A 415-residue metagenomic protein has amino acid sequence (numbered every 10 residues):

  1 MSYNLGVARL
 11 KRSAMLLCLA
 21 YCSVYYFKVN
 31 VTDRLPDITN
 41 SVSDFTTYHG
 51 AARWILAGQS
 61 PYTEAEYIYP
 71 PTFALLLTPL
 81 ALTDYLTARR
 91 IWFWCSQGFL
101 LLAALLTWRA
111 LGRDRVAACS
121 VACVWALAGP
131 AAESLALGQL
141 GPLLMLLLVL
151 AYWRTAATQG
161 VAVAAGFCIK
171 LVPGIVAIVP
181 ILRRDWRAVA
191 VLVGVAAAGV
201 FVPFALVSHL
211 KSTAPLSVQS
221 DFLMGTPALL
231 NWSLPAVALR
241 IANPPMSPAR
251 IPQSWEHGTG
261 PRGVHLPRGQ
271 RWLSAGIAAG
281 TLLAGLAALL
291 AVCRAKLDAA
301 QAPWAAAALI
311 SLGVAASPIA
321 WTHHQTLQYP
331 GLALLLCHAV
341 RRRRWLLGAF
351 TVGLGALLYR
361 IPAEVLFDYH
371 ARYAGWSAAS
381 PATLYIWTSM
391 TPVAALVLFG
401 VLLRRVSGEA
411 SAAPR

Functional and structural regions predicted by a protein language model:
S2-T158, R183-T322, A378, R405-R415: Primarily membrane-embedded glycan-assembly and transfer machineries that use lipid-linked glycans
N30, L334-R415: Aromatic-enriched
Y62-Y69, V149-A151, I169-I175, S220-F222 (+3 more regions): Juxtamembrane/interfacial segments around transmembrane helices
L75, A126, I169, G199-V200 (+3 more regions): Hydrophobic alpha-helical transmembrane segments of integral membrane proteins, especially lipid-exposed positions
W94-L102, Q139-L147, G166-V172, G280 (+2 more regions): Membrane-embedded alpha-helical segments of multi-pass membrane proteins, especially the transmembrane helices
L102-L106, L146-A156, V179-R184, Y329-R343 (+1 more regions): Transmembrane alpha-helices and membrane-interface helical segments of multi-pass integral membrane enzymes
V161-P180, A316-L327: Transmembrane helices and adjacent periplasmic/lumenal helix-loop junctions of polyprenol-phosphate-dependent
Q301-A305, A320-Q328, H338, R342 (+1 more regions): Short amphipathic alpha-helix initiation/capping segments at coil-to-helix junctions
